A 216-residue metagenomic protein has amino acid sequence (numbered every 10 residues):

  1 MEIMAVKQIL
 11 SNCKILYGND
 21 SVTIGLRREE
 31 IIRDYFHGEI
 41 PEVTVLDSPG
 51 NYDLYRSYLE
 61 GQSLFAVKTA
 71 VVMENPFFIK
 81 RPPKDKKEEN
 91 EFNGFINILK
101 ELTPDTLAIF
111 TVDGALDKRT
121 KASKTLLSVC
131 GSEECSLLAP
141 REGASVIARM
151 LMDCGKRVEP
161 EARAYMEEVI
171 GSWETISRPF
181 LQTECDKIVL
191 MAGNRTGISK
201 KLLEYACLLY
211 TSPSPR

Functional and structural regions predicted by a protein language model:
E2-A5: Pre-Walker A adenine-sensing motif
K7-K14, S21-L209: Non-catalytic interfacial helical region
Y210-R216: Conserved small/polar residues in nucleotide/adenosyl-binding loops
